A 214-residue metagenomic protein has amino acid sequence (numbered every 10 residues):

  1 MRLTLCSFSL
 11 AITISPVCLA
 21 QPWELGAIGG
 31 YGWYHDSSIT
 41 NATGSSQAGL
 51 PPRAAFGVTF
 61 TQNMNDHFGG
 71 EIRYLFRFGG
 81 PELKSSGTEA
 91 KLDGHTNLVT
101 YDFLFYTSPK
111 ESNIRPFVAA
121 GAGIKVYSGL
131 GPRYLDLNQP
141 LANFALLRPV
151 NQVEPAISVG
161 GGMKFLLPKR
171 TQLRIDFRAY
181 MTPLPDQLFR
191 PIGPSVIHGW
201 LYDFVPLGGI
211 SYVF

Functional and structural regions predicted by a protein language model:
M1-P22: Cleavable N-terminal export/targeting peptides
L19-N63, G70, V205-V213: Short glycine/proline- and aromatic-enriched beta-strand/turn motifs that initiate or cap beta-hairpins
W33, T59-Q139, P155, L167 (+1 more regions): Gram-negative (and chloroplast) outer-membrane scaffold detector with strong preference for beta-barrel transmembrane
S37-S38, G129-P132, P185-Q187: Short, well-ordered secondary-structure micro-motifs
N41-S46, L83-D93, A142-P149, P191-H198: Extracellular loop and loop/strand-boundary signature of outer-membrane beta-barrel proteins
A48-A54, D93-L98, P149-A156, H198-Y202: Short sequence motifs at beta-strands and strand-loop junctions characteristic of Gram-negative outer-membrane
G79-P81, P168-F214: Predominantly the C-terminal beta-signal and adjacent terminal strand-loop region of outer-membrane beta-barrel
